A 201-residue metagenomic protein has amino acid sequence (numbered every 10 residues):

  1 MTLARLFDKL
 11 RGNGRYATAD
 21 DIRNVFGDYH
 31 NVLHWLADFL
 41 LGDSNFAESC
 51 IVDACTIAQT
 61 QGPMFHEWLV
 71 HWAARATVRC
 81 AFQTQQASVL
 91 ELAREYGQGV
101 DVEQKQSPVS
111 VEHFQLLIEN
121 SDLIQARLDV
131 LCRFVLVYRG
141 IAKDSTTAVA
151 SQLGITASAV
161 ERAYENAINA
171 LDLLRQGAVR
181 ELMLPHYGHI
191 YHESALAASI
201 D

Functional and structural regions predicted by a protein language model:
T2-W35, N45, Q59, M64: A short, charge-rich alpha-helical start-of-domain segment used by transcription regulators
L10-N13, V109-H113, E119-D129, T156: Short amphipathic alpha-helical boundary/capping segments
D21, V32, L123, R133-F134: Pre-recognition alpha-helix immediately N-terminal to the DNA-recognition helix within helix-turn-helix or winged-helix
H30, E48-D101, Y164, I168: Σ70-family region 2.3-2.4 aromatic/basic alpha-helix that recognizes the −10 promoter and nucleates DNA melting
S88-Q115, G188-L196: Internal acidic/polar
Q125-A148: Short amphipathic alpha helix immediately N-terminal
T147-H189: DNA-recognition helix of helix-turn-helix
